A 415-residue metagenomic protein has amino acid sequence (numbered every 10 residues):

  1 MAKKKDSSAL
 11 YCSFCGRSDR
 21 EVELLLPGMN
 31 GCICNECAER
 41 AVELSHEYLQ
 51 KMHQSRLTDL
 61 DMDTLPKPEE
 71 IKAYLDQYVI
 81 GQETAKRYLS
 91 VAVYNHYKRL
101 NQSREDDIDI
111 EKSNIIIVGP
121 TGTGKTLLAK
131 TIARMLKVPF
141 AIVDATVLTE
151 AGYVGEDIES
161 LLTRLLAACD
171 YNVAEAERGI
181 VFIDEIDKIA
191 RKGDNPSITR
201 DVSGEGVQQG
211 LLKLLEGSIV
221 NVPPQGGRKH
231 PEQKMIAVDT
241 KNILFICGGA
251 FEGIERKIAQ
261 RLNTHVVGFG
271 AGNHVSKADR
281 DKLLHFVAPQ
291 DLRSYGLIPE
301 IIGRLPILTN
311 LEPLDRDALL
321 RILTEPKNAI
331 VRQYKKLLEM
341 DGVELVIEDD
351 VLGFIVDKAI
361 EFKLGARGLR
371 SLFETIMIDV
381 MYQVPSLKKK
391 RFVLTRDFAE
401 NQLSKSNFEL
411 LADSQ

Functional and structural regions predicted by a protein language model:
A2-P27, G31-E36, E43-G81, K86-A141 (+2 more regions): AAA+ P-loop NTPase nucleotide-binding core of proteostasis motors
